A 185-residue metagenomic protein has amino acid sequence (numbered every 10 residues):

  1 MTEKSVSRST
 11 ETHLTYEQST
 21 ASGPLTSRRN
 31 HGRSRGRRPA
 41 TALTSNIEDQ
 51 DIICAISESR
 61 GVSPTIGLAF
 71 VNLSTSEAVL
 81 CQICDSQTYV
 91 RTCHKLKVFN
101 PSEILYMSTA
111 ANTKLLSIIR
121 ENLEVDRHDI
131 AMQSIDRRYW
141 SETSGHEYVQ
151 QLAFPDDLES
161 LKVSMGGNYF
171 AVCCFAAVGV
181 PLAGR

Functional and structural regions predicted by a protein language model:
M1-R185: Charged catalytic and DNA/RNA-contacting regions of genome-maintenance and nucleic-acid-processing enzymes
